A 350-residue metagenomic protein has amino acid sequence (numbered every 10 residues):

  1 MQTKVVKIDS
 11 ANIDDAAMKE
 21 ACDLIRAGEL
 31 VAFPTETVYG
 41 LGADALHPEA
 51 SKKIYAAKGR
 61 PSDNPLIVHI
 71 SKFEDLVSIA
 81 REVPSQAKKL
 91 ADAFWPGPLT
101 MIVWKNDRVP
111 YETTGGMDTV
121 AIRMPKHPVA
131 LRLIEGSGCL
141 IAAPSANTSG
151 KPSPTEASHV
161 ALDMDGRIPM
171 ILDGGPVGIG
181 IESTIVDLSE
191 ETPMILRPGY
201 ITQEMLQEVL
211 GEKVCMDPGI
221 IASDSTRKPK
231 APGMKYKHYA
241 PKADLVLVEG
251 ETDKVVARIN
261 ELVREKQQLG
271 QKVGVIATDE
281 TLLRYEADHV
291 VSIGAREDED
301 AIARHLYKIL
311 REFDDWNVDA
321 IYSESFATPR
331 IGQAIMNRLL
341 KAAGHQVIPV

Functional and structural regions predicted by a protein language model:
M1-V350: Active-site-adjacent structural elements in enzyme catalytic cores
